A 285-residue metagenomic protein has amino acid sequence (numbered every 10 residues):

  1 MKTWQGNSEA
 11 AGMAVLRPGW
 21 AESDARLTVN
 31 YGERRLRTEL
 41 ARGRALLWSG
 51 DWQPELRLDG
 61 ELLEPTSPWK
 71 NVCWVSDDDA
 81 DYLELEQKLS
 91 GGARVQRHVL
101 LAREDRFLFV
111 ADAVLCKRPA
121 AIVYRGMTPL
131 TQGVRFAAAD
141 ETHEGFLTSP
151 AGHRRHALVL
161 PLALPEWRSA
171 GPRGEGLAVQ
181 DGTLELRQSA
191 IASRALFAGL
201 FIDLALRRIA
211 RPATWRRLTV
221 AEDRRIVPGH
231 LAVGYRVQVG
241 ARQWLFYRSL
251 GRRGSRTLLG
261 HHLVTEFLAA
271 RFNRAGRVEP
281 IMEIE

Functional and structural regions predicted by a protein language model:
M1-H153, V227, L268-I284: Catalytic and substrate-binding regions of extracellular carbohydrate-active enzymes, especially polysaccharide lyases
A21-R26, R44-S49, S90-Q96, A120-I122 (+4 more regions): Short, surface-exposed beta-strand/loop "edge" segments at domain boundaries and coil↔beta transitions
Q53, L63, C73-W74, P129-T131 (+12 more regions): Polar low-complexity intrinsically disordered regions enriched in Ser/Thr and small residues
T66-N71, L108, T183, A210-L218: Tryptophan-centered motif/residue detector
A113, R125-M127, A137-R194: Beta-strand/loop-rich accessory regions of lumenal/periplasmic or secreted enzymes, predominantly carbohydrate-active
Q132-A137, E166, P212-W215: Short glycine-aromatic motifs
A190-L204: Short Pro-Gly-centered flexible turn/kink motifs
A205-E285: Non-catalytic terminal regions with compositionally biased, polar/charged low complexity
